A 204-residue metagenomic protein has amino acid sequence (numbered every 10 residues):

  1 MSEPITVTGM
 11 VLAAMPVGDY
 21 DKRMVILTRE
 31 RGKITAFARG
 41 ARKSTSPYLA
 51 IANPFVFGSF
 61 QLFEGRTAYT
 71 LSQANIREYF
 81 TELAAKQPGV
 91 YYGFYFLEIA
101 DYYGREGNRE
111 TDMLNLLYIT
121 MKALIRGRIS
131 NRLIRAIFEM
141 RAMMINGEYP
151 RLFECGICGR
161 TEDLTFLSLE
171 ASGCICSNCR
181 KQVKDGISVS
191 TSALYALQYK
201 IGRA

Functional and structural regions predicted by a protein language model:
M1-R203: Non-catalytic alpha-helical scaffolds and adjoining flexible linkers that form interface surfaces for assembly
